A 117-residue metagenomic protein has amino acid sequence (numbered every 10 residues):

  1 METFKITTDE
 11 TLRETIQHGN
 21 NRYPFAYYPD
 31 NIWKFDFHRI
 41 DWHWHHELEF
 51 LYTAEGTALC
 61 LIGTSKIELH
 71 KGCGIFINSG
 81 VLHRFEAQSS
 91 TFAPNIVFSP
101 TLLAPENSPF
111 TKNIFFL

Functional and structural regions predicted by a protein language model:
M1-L61, I67-E68: Generic protein-terminus/edge-of-domain signal
E2-A26, L82-L117: A hydrophobic/aromatic-rich effector-binding and dimerization subdomain of bacterial HTH-type transcriptional regulators
F35-F37, G80, F98: Residue-level signal for pocket-adjacent positions within structured domains
L51, I75, I96: Conserved GNAT-family N-acetyltransferase fold
E55-T57, T64, G80-L82, T91: A generic structural motif
T64-S79: Short acidic-glycine-tyrosine-enriched beta hairpin
